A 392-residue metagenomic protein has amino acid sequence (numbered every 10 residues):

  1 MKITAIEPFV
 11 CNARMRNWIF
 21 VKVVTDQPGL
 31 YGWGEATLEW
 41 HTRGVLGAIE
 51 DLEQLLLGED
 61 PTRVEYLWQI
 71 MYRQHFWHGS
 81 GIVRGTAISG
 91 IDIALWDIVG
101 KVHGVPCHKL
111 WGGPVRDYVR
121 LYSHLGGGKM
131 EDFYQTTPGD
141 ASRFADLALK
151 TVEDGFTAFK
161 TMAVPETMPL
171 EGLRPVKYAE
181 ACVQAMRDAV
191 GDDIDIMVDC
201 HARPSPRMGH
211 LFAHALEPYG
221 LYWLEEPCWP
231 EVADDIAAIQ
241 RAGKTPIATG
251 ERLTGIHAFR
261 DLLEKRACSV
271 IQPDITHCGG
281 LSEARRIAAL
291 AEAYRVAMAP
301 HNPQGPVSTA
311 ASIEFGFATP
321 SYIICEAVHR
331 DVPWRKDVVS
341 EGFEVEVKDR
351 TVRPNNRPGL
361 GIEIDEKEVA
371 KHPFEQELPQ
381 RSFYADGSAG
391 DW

Functional and structural regions predicted by a protein language model:
M1-W33, T37-L38, G44, D331-V339 (+1 more regions): Structured beta-strand/loop patches that form or line metal/cofactor-binding pockets in enzymes
I3, G29, L52, I91 (+8 more regions): Conserved, mostly hydrophobic/aromatic
V23, G47, L52, Y66 (+5 more regions): Shared catalytic-loop signature of beta/alpha-barrel
D26-H103: Metal- or metallocofactor-binding catalytic centers and their adjacent structured scaffolds across diverse enzyme
D92-D132: Glycine-rich, aromatic-flanked loop segments that form ligand/cofactor-binding clefts across common enzyme folds
Y118-A242: Metal-dependent enolase-superfamily TIM-barrel catalytic cores that perform enediolate-based chemistry
L360-W392: Extended hydrophobic packing segments that form well-structured cores
